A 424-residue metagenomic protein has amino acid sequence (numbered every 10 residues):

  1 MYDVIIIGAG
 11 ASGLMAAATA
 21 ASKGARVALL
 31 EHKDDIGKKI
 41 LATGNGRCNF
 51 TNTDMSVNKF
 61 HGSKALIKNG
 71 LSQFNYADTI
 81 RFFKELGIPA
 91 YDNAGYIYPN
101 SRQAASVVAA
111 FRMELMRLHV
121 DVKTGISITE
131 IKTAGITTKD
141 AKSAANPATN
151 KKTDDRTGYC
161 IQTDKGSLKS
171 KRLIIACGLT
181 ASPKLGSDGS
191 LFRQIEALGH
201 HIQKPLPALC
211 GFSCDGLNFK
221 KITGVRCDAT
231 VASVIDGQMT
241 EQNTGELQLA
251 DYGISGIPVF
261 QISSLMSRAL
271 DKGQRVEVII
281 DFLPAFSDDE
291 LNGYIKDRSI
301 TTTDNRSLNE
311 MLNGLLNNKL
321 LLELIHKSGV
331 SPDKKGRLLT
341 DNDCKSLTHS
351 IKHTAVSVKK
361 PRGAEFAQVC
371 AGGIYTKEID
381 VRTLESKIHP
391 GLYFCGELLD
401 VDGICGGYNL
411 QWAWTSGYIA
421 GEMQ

Functional and structural regions predicted by a protein language model:
M1-S12: Beta1/beta-strand and adjacent pyrophosphate-binding region of the FAD-binding site in flavoprotein oxidoreductases
I5, A21-N45: Glycine-rich FAD pyrophosphate-binding loop
I5-I7, L168-K184, I195-E196, L247-A250 (+1 more regions): Short hydrophobic core segments
D34-I36, L41-A42, F50-S56, P89 (+2 more regions): An anion/pyrophosphate-binding glycine-rich loop and adjacent beta-alpha core in soluble alpha-beta enzymes
N45-A94: Glycine-rich active-site loop/strand segments that organize a redox cofactor
Q73-R172, L321: Feature captures the FAD/FMN-dependent oxidoreductase FAD-binding
K123-G125, A145-N146, L322-D402: A glycine-rich dinucleotide-binding beta-alpha-beta segment and adjacent secondary-structure elements that constitute
R172-N218: Glycine-rich loop(s) and the adjacent beta-strand/alpha-helix scaffold that form part
